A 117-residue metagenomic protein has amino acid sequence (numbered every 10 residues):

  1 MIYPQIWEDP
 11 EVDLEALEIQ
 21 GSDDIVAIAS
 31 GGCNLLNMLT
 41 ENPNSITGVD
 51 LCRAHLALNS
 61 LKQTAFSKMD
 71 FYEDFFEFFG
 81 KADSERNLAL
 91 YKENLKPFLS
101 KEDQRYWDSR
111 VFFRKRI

Functional and structural regions predicted by a protein language model:
I2-D24, C33, N37: Conserved alpha-helix/loop element of class I SAM-dependent methyltransferases that forms part of the SAM/SAH-binding
I28-A29: Conserved S-adenosyl-L-methionine
G32-C33, R53-A54: Short, solvent-exposed loop/turn segments at secondary-structure junctions
L39-P43: Gly/Ala-rich phosphate-binding loop of Rossmann-like dinucleotide-binding domains, activating on the conserved
S45-D50: Conserved SAM-binding motif I beta-strand of class I
A54-I117: Class I S-adenosyl-L-methionine-dependent methyltransferase module
